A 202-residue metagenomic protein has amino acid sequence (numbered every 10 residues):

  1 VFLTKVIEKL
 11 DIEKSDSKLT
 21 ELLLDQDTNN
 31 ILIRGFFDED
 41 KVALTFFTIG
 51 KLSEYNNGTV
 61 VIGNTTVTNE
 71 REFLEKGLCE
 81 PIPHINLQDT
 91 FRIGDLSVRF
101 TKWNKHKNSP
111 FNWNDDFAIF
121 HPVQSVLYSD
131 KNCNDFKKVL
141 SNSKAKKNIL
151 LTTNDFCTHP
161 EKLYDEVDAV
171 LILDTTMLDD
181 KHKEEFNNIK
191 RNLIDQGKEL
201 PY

Functional and structural regions predicted by a protein language model:
F2-N64: Glycine-rich P-loop/Walker A and Walker A-like loops and their local beta1-loop-alpha1 context in P-loop NTPases
I12-L19, L44-T48, W103-N104, Y128-V139: Well-ordered, non-membrane alpha-helical segments in soluble/globular domains
N29-I33, G58, W113-F120, N148-I149: Generic beta-sheet signal
I33-D38, I62-T66, I119-V126, L151-D155: Structural motif
I62-K76: AAA+/P-loop NTPase substrate/partner-engagement loops
L74-T90, V167-D180: Acidic, Ser/Thr-rich peripheral helices and adjacent loops at domain boundaries
T90-N132: Conserved P-loop NTPase "ATPase switch" module shared by AAA+ and STAND
S109-W113, V123-Y202: Replace "adjacent to P-loop NTPase cores in ATP/GTP-dependent enzymes" with "adjacent to NTP-binding cores
